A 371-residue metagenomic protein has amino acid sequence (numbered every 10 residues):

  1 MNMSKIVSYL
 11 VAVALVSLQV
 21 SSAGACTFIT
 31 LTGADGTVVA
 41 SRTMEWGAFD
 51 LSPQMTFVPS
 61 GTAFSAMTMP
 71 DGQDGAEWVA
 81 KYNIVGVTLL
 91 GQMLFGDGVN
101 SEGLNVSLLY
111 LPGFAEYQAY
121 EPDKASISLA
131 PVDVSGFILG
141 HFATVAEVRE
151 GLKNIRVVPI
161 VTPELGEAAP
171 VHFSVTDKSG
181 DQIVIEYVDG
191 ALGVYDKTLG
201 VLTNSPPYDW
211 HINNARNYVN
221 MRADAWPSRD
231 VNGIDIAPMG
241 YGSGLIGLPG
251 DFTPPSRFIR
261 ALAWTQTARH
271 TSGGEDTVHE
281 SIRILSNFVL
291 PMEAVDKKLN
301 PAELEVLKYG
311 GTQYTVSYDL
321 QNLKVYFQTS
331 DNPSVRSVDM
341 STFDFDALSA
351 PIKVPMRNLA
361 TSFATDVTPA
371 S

Functional and structural regions predicted by a protein language model:
M1-L10: Bacterial N-terminal signal peptides that target proteins for export
Y9-Q19: Bacterial N-terminal signal peptides
G24-V39, G47, S52-P53, A66 (+4 more regions): C-terminus-biased signal that marks the final domain/tail of proteins
A25-S126, P159, D366: A contiguous strand-loop segment
V39-S41, N105-L108, S174-T176, V184 (+1 more regions): Structural recognition of the beta-strand scaffold that forms the well-ordered cores of secreted hydrolase catalytic
V58-G72, G113-R156, S349-M356: Compact, glycine/acidic-enriched structural inserts
N100-E102, L139-E147, T271-V278, L320-N322: A short, structured loop/turn motif at beta-sheet edges
V145, R149-Y187: Aromatic- and glycine-enriched pocket-lining scaffold segments that form the walls of small-molecule binding clefts
